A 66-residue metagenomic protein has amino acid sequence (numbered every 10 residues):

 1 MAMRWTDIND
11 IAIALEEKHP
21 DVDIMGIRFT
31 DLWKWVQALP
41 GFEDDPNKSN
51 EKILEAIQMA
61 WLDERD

Functional and structural regions predicted by a protein language model:
M1-D66: A charge-rich, low-complexity, intrinsically flexible signal that marks solvent-exposed coils, linkers, repeats
